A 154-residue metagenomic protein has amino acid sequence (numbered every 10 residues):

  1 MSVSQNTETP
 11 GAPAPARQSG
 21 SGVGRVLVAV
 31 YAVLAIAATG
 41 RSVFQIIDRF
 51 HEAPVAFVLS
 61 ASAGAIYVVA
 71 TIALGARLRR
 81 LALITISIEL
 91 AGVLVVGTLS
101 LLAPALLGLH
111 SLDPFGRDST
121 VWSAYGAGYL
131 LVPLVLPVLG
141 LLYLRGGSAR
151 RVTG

Functional and structural regions predicted by a protein language model:
S2-L34: Cytosolic juxtamembrane helix and N-cap/initiation of the first transmembrane helix
V23-L27, S42-G64: Transmembrane alpha-helix entry/boundary detector in multi-pass membrane proteins
A32-G40, A56-G75, A91, G128: Core segments of alpha-helical transmembrane spans in multipass integral membrane proteins
G40-A53, G108-T120: Membrane-interface interhelical loops and short amphipathic "cap" helices that link adjacent transmembrane segments
I72-L99: Loop-to-transmembrane helix junctions at the membrane interface
L90-T120: C-terminal halves and exits of single transmembrane alpha-helices
G116-L139: Individual transmembrane alpha-helices with interfacial aromatic-anchor signatures
L144-G154: Membrane-interface capping segments at transmembrane-helix boundaries
